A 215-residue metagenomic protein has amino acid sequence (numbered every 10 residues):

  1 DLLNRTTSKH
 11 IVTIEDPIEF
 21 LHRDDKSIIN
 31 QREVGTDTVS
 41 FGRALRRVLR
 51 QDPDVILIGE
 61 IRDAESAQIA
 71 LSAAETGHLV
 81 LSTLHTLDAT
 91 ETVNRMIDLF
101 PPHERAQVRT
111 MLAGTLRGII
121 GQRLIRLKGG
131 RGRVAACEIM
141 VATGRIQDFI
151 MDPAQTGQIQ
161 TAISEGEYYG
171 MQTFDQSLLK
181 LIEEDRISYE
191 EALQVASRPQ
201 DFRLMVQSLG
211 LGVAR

Functional and structural regions predicted by a protein language model:
D1-R215: Short, flexible helix-loop junctions that flank or precede catalytic/ligand sites
